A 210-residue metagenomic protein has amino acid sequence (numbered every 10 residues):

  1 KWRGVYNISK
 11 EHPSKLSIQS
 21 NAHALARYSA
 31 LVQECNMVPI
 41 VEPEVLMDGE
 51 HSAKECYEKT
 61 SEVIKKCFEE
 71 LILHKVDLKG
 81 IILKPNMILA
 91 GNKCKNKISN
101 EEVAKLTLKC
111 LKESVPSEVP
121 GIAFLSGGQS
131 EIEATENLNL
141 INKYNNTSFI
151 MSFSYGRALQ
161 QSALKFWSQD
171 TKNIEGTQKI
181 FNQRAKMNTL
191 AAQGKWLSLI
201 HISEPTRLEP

Functional and structural regions predicted by a protein language model:
W2, V41, L83, G156: Conserved, mostly hydrophobic/aromatic
G4-L16, L46-H51, N92: Glycine-rich, proline-tolerant flexible connector loops at the mouths of alpha/beta enzymes
P13-Y28: Glycine-rich anion/phosphate-binding loops
A24-V38, H51-I82, E102-S117: Alpha/beta enzyme core
E42-D48, K84-N86: Short, charge-patterned binding micro-sites
I82-I88, L199: A glycine-rich phosphate-binding loop feature that marks nucleotide/adenosyl-phosphate handling sites
N86-A191: Catalytic-face loop-and-helix region of soluble metabolic enzyme cores
I200-P210: Single conserved hydrophobic/aromatic residue that forms the stacking wall/gate of nucleotide- or nucleobase-binding
